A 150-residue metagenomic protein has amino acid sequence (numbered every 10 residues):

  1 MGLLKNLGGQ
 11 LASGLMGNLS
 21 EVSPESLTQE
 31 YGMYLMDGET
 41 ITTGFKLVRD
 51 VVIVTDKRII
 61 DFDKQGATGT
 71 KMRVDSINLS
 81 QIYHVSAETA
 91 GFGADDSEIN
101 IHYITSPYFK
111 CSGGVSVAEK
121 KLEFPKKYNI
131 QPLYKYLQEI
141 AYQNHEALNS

Functional and structural regions predicted by a protein language model:
M1-V52: Anionic N-terminal interaction surfaces
G2-S23, T68-S150: Acidic, Ser/Thr- and proline-rich intrinsically disordered linker/docking segments of eukaryotic scaffolds
T43-G69: Conserved beta-hairpin
